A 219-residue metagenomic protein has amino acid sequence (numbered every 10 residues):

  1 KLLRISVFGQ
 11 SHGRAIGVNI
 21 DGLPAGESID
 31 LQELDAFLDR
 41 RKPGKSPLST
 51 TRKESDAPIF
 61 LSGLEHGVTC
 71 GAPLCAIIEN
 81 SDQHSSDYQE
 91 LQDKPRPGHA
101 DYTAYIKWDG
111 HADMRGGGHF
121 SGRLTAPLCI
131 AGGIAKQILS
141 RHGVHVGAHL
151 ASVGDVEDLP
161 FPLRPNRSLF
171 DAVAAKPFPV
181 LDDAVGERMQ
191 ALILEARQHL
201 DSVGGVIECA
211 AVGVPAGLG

Functional and structural regions predicted by a protein language model:
K1-T125, C129-G219: Generic N-terminal targeting/processing segments that precede catalytic cores or assembly contacts
